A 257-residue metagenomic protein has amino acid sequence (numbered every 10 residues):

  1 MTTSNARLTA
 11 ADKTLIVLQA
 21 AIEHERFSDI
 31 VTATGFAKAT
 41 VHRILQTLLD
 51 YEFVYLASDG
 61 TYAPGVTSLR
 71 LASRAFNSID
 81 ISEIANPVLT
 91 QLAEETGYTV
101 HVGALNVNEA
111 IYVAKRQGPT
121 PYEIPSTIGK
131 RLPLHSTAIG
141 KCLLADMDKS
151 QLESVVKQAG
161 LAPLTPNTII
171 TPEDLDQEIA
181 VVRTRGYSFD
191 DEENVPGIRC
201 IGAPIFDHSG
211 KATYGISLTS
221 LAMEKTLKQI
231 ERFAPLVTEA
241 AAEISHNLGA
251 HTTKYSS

Functional and structural regions predicted by a protein language model:
M1-E83, T90, H246-A250: N-terminal helix-turn-helix
I22, G140, L144, D148 (+2 more regions): Short amphipathic alpha-helical signal-transduction/dimerization elements
V54-Y55, V102-G103, I205: A structural signal for short hydrophobic beta-strand segments in well-ordered beta-sheet cores
A75-P121, D146-K149, Q158, L175: All-alpha effector-binding/dimerization core of bacterial HTH-type transcriptional repressors
Y122-N194: Short, solvent-exposed recognition segments
S154-V156, G160-P163, A241-S257: Cysteine/selenocysteine-centered motifs that mediate thiol-based redox chemistry or coordinate metal-sulfur cofactors
N167, T171-A241: Extended hydrophobic
